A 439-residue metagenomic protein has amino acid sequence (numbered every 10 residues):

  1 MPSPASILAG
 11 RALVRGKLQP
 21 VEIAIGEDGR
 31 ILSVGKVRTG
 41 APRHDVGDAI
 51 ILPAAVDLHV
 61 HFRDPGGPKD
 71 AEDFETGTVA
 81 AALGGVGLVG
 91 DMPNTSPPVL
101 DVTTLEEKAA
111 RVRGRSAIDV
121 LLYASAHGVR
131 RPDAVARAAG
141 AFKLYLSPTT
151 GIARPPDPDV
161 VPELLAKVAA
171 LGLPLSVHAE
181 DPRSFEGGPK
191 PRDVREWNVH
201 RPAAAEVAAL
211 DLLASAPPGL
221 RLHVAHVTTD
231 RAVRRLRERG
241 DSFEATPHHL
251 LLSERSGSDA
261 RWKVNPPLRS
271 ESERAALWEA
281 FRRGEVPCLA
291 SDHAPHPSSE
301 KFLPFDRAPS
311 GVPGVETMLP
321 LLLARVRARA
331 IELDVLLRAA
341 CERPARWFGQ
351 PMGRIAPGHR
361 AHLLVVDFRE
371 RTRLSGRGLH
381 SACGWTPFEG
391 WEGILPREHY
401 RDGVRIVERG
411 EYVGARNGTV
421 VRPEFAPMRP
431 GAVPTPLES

Functional and structural regions predicted by a protein language model:
M1-G40: N-terminal metal-binding scaffold of metallo-dependent hydrolase/deaminase domains
G10, R360-V421: C-terminal cap of metal-dependent C-N hydrolases
V37-L52: Active-site metal-binding motif and surrounding structural segment of the metallo-beta-lactamase
A49-R115: Metal-associated gating/positioning segment near the N- to mid-region
P65, D91-A117, L122-R130, Y145-G151 (+2 more regions): Active-site loop-to-helix "anion-binding N-cap" substructures in soluble metabolic enzymes
V102-I118, P162-V177, T317, L321: Alpha-helix-loop-beta-strand connector modules within alpha/beta enzyme cores
R131-L289: Histidine/acidic residue-rich metal-binding segments in metalloenzymes
R195-G219, R283-G284, C288-L289, A294-R369: His/Asp/Glu-enriched, well-ordered alpha-helical/loop segment that forms or immediately abuts the divalent-metal
